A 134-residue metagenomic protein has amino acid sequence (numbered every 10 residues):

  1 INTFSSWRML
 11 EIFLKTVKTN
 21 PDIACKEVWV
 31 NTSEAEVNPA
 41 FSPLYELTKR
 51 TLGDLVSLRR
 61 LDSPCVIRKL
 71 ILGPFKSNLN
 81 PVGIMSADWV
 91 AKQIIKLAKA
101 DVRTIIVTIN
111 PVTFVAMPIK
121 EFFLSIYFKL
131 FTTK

Functional and structural regions predicted by a protein language model:
I1-T3, T32, T108-N110: Structural motif
N2-L10: Conserved internal alpha-helix within the Rossmann fold of NAD(P)-dependent oxidoreductases
F4, L14-L61, P74-L79: Catalytic loop of short-chain dehydrogenase/reductase
N31, L70-L72, V107: Short glycine/serine/threonine-enriched helix-capping/active-site loop that flanks the nucleotide-sugar donor pocket
L47, S63, S86-V90: C-lobe/activation-segment region of protein kinase-like
V66-K76: Conserved SDR Rossmann-fold cofactor-binding beta-strand/turn motif
R68-L70, L124-K134: Low-complexity, charge- and small-residue-enriched intrinsically disordered regions
L79-K129: C-terminal helical subdomain
